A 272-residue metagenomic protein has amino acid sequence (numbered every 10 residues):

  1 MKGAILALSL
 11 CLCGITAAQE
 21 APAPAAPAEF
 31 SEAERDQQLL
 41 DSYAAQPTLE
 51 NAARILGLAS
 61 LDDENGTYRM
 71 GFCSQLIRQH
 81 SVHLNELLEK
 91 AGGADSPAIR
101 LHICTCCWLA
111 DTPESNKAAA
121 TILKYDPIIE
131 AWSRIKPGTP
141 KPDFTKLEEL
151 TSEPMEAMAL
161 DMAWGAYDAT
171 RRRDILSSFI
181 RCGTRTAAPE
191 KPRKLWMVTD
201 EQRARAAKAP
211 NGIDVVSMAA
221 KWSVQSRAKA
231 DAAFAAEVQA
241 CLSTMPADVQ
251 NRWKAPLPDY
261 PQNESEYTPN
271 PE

Functional and structural regions predicted by a protein language model:
A4-G14: Bacterial N-terminal signal peptides
Q19-E272: Non-catalytic all-alpha helical scaffold/repeat segments
